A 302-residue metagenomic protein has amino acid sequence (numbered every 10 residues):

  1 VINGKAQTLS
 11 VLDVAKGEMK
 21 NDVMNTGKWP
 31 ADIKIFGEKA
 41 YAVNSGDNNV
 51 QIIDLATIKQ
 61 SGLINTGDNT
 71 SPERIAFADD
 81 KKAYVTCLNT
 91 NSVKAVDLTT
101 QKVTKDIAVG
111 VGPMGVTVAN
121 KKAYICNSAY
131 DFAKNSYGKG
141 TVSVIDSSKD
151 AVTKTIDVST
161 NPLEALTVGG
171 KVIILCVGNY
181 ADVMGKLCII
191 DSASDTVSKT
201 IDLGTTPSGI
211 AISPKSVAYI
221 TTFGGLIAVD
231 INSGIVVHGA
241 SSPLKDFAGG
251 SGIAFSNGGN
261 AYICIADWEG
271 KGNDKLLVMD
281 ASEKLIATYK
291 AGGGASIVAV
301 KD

Functional and structural regions predicted by a protein language model:
V1-D302: Predominantly soluble domains enriched in secretory-pathway, periplasmic, or organellar proteins
